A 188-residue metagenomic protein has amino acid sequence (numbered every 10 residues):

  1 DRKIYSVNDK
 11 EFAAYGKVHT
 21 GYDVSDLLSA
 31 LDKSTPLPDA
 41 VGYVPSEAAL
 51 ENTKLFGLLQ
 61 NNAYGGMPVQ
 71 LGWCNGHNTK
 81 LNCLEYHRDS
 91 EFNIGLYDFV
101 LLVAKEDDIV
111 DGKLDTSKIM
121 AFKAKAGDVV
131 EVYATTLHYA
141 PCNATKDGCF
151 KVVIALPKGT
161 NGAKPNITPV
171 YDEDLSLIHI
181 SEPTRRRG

Functional and structural regions predicted by a protein language model:
D1-V100, V170-D172: Transition-metal
E85-S90, T116-K118, K125-A126: A short beta-loop-beta micro-motif enriched in histidine and acidic residues
G95, N143-A144: Asparagine-centered strand-capping/turn motif at beta-strand->loop junctions
F99-F122: A short beta-strand-loop-beta hairpin characteristic of the jelly-roll/cupin
A121, E131-Y133, K151-L156: Active-site scaffold segments
A124-H138, C142: Conserved metal-binding segment of the jelly-roll/cupin
K146-A163: A short hydrophobic beta-strand segment most commonly corresponding to one strand of the jelly-roll/cupin
I178-G188: Single conserved hydrophobic/aromatic residue that forms the stacking wall/gate of nucleotide- or nucleobase-binding
